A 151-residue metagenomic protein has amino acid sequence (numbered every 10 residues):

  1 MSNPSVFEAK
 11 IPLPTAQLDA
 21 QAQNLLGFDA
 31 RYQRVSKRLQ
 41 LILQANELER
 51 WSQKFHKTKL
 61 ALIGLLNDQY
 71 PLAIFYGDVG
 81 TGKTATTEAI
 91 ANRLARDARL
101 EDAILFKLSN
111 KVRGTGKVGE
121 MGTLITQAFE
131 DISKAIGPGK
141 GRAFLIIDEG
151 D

Functional and structural regions predicted by a protein language model:
M1-N24, E88: C-terminal alpha-helical "lid" subdomain
L18-A73: Pre-Walker A (pre-P-loop) alpha-helix and adjacent loop at the N terminus of AAA/AAA+ ATPase modules, a conserved
N24-F28, G80, V118, I136: Amphipathic alpha-helical protein-protein interaction segments
G27, R31, P71, T86 (+3 more regions): Helical mechanochemical/support elements of P-loop NTPase systems and associated helical scaffolds
L62-F106, D131-K134: Walker A/P-loop
E101-P138: Short glycine-rich substrate-engagement loop in P-loop NTPases that contacts/grips substrate
G137-D151: Conserved P-loop NTPase "ATPase switch" module shared by AAA+ and STAND
